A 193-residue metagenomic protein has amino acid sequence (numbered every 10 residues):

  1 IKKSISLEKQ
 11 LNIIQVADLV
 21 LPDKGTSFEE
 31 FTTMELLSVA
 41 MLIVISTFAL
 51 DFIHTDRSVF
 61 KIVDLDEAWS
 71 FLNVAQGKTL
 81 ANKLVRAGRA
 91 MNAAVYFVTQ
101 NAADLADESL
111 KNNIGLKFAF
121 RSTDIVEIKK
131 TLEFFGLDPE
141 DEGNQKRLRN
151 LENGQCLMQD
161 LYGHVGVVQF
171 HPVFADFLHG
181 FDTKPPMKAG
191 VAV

Functional and structural regions predicted by a protein language model:
I1-R86, L148-E152, C156-L161: P-loop NTPase motor domains
A17-L21, W69-S70, A102-A103, D124-I125 (+2 more regions): Short, glycine-/Ser/Thr-/acidic-enriched flexible segments
L21, F52-T55, V59-D64, W69-A81 (+6 more regions): Accessory regions of macromolecular translocation/handling assemblies
L80-V168: Conserved ATP-driven motor cores of ASCE-family P-loop NTPases powering translocation/secretion/packaging/pilus
